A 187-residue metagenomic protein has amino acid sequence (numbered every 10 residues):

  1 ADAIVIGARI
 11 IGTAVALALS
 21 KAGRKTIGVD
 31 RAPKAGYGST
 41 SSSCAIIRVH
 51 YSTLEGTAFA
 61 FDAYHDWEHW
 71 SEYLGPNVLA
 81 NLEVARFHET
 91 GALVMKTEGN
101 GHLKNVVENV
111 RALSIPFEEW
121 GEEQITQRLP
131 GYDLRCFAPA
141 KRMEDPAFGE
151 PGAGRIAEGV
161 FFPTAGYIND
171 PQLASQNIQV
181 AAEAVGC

Functional and structural regions predicted by a protein language model:
A1-I11, I27: Beta1/beta-strand and adjacent pyrophosphate-binding region of the FAD-binding site in flavoprotein oxidoreductases
A16, S20, A181: Gly/Ala-rich phosphate-binding loop of Rossmann-like dinucleotide-binding domains, activating on the conserved
S20-T40: Glycine-rich FAD pyrophosphate-binding loop
A22, L113, A184-V185: Conserved dinucleotide-binding and phosphotransfer motif residues
A32, I125, I178: Short beta-to-alpha linker loops that shape the active-site pocket of alpha/beta-hydrolase fold enzymes
C44-P146: Dinucleotide-binding Rossmann-like beta1-alpha1 core, especially the glycine-rich loop that anchors the ADP
E150-C187: Helical element adjacent to the flavin cofactor pocket in flavoenzyme catalytic cores
